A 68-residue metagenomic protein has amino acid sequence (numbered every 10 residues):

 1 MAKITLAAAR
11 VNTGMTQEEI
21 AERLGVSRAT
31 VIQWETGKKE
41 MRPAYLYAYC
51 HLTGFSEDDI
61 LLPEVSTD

Functional and structural regions predicted by a protein language model:
M1-N12: A short, Lys/Arg-rich alpha-helix, primarily the initiator
A7, E18, Y47: Residues within the helices of the helix-turn-helix
A7, I32-Q33, L61: Key DNA-contacting residues within the recognition helix of helix-turn-helix
V11, E22, H51: Alpha-helical residues within the helix-turn-helix
V11, G25, T36-K38, V65: Residue-level detection of the helix-turn-helix DNA-binding "recognition helix"
G14-Q33: Short alpha-helical DNA-recognition segment
A44-D59: DNA major-groove recognition helix of helix-turn-helix/homeodomain DNA-binding modules
D59-D68: Short amphipathic recognition helices of helix-turn-helix/homeodomain-type DNA-binding modules
